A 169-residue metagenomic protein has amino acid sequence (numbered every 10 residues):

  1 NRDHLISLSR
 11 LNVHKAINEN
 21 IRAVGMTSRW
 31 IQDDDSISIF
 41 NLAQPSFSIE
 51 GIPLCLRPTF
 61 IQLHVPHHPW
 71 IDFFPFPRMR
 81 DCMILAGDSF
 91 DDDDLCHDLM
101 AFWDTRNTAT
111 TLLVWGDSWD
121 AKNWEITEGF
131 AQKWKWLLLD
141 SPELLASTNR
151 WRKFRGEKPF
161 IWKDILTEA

Functional and structural regions predicted by a protein language model:
N1-A169: Transcription factor C-terminal regulatory/effector domains that mediate ligand binding, dimerization, and co-regulator
